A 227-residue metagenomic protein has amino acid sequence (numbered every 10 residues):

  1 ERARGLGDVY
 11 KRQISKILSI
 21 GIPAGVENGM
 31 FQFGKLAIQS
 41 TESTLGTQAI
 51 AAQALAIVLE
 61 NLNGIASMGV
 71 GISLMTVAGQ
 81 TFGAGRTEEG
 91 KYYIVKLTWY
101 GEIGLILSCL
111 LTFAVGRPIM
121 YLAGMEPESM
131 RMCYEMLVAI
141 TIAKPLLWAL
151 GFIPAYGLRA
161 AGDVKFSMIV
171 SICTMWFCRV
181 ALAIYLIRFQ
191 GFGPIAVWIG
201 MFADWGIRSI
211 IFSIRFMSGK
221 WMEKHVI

Functional and structural regions predicted by a protein language model:
E1-Y10: Single conserved hydrophobic/aromatic residue that forms the stacking wall/gate of nucleotide- or nucleobase-binding
R4, G116-P118, R131, M175-I210 (+2 more regions): Membrane-interface helix-loop junctions in multi-pass transport and translocation proteins
K11-A37, T41, L62, A66 (+4 more regions): Hydrophobic faces of transmembrane alpha-helices in multi-pass small-molecule transporters and flippases across diverse
G29-L62, Q80, P118-P127, Y185-F189: Helix-terminus/linker motif at the lipid-water interface of multi-pass membrane proteins
I50-G116, W148-S171: Small-residue-rich hydrophobic transmembrane alpha-helices
L59-N61, P127-G151: Alpha-helical transmembrane segments of multi-pass membrane proteins
M68-G71, I140-A160, F166-C178, L182 (+1 more regions): Short runs within selected transmembrane alpha-helices of multi-pass transporters and secretion channels
L107-Y134: Short membrane-interface helical motifs at transmembrane helix boundaries in multi-pass membrane transporters
